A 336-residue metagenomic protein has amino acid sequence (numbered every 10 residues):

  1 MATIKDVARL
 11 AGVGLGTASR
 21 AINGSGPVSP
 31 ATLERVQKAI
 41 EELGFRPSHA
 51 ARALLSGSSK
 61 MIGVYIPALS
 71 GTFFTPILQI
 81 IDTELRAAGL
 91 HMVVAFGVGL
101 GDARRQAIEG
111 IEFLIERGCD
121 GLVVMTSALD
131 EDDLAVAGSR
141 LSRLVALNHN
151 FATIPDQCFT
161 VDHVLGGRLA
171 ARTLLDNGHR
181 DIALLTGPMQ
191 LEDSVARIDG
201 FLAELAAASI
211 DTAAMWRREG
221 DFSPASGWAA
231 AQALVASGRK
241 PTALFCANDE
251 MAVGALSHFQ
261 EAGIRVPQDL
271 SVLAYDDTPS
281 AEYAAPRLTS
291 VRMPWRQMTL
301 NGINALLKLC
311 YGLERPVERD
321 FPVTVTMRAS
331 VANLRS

Functional and structural regions predicted by a protein language model:
M1-K60, R335: N-terminal helix-turn-helix DNA-binding module of bacterial transcription factors
L15-R20, L55-F73, I80, D181-P188: Short beta-strand segments enriched in small/hydrophobic residues
H49, P67-P76, V94-R105, D132 (+7 more regions): Hinge/beta->alpha junction and helix N-cap segments in small-molecule ligand-binding domains
K60-R172, D176: Alpha-helical recognition/docking segments in bacterial nutrient-uptake and carbohydrate-utilization systems
V64, G118-T126, A183-L185, R217 (+2 more regions): Periplasmic-binding protein-like
A87-A88, R140, L205-T212, A236-K240 (+1 more regions): Short helix-capping segments at alpha-helix termini
Q232-S336: Flexible loop/turn connectors
